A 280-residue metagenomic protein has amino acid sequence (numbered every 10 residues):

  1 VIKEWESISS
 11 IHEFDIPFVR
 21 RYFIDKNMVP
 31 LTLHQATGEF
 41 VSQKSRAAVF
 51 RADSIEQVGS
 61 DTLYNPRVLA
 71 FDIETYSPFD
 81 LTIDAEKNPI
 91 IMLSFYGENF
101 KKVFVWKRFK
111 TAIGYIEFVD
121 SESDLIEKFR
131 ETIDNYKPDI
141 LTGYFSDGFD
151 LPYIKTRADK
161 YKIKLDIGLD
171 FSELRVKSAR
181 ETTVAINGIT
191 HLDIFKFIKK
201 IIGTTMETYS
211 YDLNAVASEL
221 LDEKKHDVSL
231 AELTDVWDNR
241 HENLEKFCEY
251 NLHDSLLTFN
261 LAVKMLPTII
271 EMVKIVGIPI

Functional and structural regions predicted by a protein language model:
V1-K200, T204-I280: The two-metal-ion catalytic cores of nucleic-acid processing enzymes
